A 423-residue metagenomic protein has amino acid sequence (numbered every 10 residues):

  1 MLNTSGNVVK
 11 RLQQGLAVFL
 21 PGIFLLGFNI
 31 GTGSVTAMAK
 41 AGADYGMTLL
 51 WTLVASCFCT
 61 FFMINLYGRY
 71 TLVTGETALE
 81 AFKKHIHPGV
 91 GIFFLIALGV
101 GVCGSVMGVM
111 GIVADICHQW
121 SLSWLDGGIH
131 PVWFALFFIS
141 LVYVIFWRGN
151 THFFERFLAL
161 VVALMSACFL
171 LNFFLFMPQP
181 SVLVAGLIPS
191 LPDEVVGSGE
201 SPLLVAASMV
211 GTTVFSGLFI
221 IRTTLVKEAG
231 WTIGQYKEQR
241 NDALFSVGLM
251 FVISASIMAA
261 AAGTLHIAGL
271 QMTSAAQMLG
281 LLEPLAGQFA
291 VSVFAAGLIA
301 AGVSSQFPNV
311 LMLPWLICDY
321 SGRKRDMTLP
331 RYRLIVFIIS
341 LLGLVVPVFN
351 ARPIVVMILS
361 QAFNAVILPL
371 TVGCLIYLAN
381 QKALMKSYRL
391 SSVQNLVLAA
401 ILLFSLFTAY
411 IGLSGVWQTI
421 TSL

Functional and structural regions predicted by a protein language model:
L2-T4, A37-K40, N65-V90, C117-S121 (+4 more regions): Flexible loop linkers connecting adjacent transmembrane helices in multi-pass alpha-helical membrane transporters
V8-L16, G46, V73-G101, L122-S123 (+6 more regions): Transmembrane-helix boundary/entry motifs in multi-pass membrane transporters
L25, T52-K83, F93-M107, A261: Juxtamembrane transmembrane-helix boundary signature
F61-V73, V226-K227, G248-Q277: Extracellular/periplasmic helix-exit of transmembrane alpha-helices
G91-L125, A135, G302-S321, R352-L359 (+1 more regions): Hydrophobic transmembrane alpha-helices that form the core helical bundles of multi-pass secondary transporters
S121-W147, L164-F169, D326-V345, L368-Y377: Transmembrane alpha-helical segments of multi-pass small-molecule transport proteins
F137, F146-P178, Q361-L368, L390-N395 (+1 more regions): Membrane-interface loop-to-helix entry segments
A163-E194, A206-A207, T212-T224, C374-A383 (+1 more regions): Hydrophobic alpha-helical segments and their helix-loop junctions in multi-pass secondary transporters
